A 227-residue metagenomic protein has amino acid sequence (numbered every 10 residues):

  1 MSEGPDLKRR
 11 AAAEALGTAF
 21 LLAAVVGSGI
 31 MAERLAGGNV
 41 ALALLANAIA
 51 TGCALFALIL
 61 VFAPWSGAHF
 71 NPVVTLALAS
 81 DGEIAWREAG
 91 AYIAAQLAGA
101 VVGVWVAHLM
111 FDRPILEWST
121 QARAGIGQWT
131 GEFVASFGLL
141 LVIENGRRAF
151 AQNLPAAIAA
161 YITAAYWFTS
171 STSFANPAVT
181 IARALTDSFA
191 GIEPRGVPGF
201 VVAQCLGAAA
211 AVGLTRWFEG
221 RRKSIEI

Functional and structural regions predicted by a protein language model:
M1-I227: Membrane-interface helix-loop junctions and terminal tails of multi-pass membrane proteins
